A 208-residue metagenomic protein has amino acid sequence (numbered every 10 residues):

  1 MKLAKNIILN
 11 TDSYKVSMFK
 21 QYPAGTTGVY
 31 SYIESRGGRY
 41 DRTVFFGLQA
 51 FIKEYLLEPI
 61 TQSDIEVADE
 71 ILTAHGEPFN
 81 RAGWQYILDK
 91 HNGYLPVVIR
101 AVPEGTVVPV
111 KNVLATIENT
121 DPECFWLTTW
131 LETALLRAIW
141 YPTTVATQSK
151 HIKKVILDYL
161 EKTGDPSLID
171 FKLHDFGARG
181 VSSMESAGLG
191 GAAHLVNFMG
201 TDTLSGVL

Functional and structural regions predicted by a protein language model:
K2-R39, I87-P96, G105-P109, L114-L208: Buried, small/hydrophobic-residue-enriched core segments of structured protein domains
V29-N80: Low-complexity, highly charged intrinsically disordered N-terminal segments that act as targeting/localization
L48-L56, V67-L72, G83-L88, L131 (+3 more regions): Generic structural signal of hydrophobic/aromatic residues within well-ordered alpha-helices of folded domains
S63-I65, G76, N80-A82, E118 (+2 more regions): Generic detector of short, locally flexible boundary/turn motifs and exposed helical patches
I65, D69-E104: Active-site-flanking structural segment that lines cofactor/substrate pockets
